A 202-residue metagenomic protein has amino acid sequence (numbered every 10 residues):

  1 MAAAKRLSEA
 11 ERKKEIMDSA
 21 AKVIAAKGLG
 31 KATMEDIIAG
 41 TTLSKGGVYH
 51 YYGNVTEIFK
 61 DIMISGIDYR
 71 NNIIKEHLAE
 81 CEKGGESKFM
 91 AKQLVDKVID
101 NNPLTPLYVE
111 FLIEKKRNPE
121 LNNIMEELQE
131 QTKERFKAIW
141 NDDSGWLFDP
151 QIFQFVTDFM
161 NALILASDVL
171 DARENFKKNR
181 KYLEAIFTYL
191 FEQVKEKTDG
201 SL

Functional and structural regions predicted by a protein language model:
M1-E11, E196-L202: N-terminal intrinsically disordered/low-complexity leader segments
E15, S19-E57, D61: Helix-turn-helix
D61, K75-P103, D149, F153-T157 (+1 more regions): Hydrophobic alpha-helical connector segments
I64-R70: Short, basic, alpha-helical segments at the C-terminal edge of helix-turn-helix-like DNA-binding modules
E86-S87, I99-N123: Amphipathic alpha-helical segments used for helix-helix packing
L94-V95, Y108-L112, M160-I164: Short alpha-helical scaffolding segments that buttress acidic/His motifs in well-ordered protein cores
E120, I124-Q131, R135: Short, solvent-exposed amphipathic helices
N122, E126, D142-L202: Hydrophobic/aromatic-rich alpha-helical bundle segments in the mid-to-C-terminal region
